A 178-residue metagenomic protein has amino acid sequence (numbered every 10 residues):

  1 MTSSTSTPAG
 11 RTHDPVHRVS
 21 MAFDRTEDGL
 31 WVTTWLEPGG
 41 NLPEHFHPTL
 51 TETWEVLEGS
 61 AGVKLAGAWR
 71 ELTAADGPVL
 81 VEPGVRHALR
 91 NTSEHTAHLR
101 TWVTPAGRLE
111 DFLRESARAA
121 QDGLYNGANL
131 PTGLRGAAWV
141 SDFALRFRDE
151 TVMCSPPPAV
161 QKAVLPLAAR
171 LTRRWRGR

Functional and structural regions predicted by a protein language model:
T2-S3, M21: Extended interaction-bearing regions that mediate binding to partners or small molecules
P8-E44, L50: A short glycine-rich, His/Asp/Glu-containing loop-to-beta-strand
R25-D28, T53, G67-R86: Short acidic-glycine-tyrosine-enriched beta hairpin
W35-E37, F46-V63, T104: Short, conserved beta-strand element in jelly-roll/cupin
E37-G39, A75-D76, G84, E94: Tight coil/turn sites that cap or link beta-strands
K64-A66, R90: A generic structural motif
P83-E110: Ligand-binding loop in jelly-roll beta-barrel domains
L109-E110, A117-R178: Alpha-helical membrane-targeting segments
